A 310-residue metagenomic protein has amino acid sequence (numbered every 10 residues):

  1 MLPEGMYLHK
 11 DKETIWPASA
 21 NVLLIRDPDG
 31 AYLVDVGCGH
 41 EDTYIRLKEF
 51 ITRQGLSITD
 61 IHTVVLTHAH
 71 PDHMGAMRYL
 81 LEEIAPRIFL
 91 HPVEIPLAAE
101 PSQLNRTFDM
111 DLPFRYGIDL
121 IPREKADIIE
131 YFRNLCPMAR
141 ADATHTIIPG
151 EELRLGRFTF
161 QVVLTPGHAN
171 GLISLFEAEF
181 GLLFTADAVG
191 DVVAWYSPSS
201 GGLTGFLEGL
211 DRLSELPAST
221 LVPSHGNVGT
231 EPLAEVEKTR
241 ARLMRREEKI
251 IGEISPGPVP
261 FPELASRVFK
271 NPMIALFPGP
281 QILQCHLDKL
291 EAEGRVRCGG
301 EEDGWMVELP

Functional and structural regions predicted by a protein language model:
M1-Q54, P86, S174-D187: Conserved beta-strand hairpin/beta-sheet module of binuclear metal-dependent hydrolase folds, prominently
L2-H9, E130-C136, G156-F158: Short Pro/Gly-enriched beta-strand edge/turn motifs at strand-loop
G5, I25, D35, H68 (+10 more regions): Divalent metal-coordination and catalytic microenvironments
L8, L24-R26, I61, R154 (+3 more regions): Short, well-ordered beta-strand micro-motif
A18, G39-I45, T52-L153: Active-site HxH/HxHxD metal-binding segment of metal-dependent hydrolases
A31, C38-H40, F132-M138, T159-K249: Metallo-beta-lactamase
L47, F206, L210, L283: Aromatic/hydrophobic pocket-lining residues that form the small-molecule binding cavity in soluble enzyme cores
K249-P310: C-terminal regulatory/interaction regions
